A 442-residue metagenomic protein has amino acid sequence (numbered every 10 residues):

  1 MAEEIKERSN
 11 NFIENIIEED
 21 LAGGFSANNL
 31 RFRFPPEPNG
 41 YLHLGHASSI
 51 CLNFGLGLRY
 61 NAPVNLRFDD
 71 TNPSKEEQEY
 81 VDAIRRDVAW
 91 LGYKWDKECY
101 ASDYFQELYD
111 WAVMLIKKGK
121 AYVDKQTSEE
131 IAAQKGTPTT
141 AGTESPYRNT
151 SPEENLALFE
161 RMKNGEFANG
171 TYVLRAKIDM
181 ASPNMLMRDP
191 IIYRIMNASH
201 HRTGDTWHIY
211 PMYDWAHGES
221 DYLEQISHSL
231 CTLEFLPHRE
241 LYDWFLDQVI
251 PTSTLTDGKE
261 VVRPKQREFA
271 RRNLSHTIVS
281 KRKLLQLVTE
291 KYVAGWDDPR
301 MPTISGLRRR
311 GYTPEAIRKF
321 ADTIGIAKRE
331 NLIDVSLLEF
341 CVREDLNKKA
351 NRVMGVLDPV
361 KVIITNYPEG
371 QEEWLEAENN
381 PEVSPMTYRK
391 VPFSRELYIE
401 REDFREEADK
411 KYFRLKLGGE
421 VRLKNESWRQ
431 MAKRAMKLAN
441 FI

Functional and structural regions predicted by a protein language model:
R8-E18, A22-R85, H201-T232: N-terminal catalytic cores of NTP/NDP-binding nucleotidyl/phosphoryl-transfer enzymes
G23-A27, G55-P63, D87-K97, Y222-L223 (+1 more regions): Secondary-structure transition/capping motifs at alpha-helix termini and the adjoining loop/turn into the next element
P35-P38, R67-K75, K97-Q106, E129 (+5 more regions): Conserved short loop/turn motifs at secondary-structure junctions
A62-V64, W90-Y93, H217-S227, V262-R263 (+3 more regions): Short acidic (Asp/Glu) and glycine-rich catalytic loops that position anionic groups and cofactors
D70-N72, Q78, Y100, M114-L284 (+3 more regions): Active-site cores that bind ATP or allylic diphosphates and position pyrophosphate for catalysis
Y80-Q106, W111-M114, G119-Y122: A glycine-rich helix N-cap at a beta->alpha junction
A83-A89, A270-G295: Flexible glycine/proline-rich, aromatic-decorated loop/lid segments
Y292-R389: Extended, domain-scale alpha-helical bundle/helix-rich regions
